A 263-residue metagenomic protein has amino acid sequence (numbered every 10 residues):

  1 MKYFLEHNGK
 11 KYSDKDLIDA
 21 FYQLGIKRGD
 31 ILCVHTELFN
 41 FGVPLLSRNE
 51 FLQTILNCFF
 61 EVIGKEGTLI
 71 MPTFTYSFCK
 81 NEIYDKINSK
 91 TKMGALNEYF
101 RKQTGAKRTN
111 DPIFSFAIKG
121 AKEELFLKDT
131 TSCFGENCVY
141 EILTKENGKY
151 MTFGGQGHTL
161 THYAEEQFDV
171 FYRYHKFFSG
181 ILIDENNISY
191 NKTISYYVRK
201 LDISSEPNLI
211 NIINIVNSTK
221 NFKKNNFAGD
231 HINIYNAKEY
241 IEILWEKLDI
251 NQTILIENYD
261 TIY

Functional and structural regions predicted by a protein language model:
M1-Y263: N-terminal and secondary-structure boundary signal
